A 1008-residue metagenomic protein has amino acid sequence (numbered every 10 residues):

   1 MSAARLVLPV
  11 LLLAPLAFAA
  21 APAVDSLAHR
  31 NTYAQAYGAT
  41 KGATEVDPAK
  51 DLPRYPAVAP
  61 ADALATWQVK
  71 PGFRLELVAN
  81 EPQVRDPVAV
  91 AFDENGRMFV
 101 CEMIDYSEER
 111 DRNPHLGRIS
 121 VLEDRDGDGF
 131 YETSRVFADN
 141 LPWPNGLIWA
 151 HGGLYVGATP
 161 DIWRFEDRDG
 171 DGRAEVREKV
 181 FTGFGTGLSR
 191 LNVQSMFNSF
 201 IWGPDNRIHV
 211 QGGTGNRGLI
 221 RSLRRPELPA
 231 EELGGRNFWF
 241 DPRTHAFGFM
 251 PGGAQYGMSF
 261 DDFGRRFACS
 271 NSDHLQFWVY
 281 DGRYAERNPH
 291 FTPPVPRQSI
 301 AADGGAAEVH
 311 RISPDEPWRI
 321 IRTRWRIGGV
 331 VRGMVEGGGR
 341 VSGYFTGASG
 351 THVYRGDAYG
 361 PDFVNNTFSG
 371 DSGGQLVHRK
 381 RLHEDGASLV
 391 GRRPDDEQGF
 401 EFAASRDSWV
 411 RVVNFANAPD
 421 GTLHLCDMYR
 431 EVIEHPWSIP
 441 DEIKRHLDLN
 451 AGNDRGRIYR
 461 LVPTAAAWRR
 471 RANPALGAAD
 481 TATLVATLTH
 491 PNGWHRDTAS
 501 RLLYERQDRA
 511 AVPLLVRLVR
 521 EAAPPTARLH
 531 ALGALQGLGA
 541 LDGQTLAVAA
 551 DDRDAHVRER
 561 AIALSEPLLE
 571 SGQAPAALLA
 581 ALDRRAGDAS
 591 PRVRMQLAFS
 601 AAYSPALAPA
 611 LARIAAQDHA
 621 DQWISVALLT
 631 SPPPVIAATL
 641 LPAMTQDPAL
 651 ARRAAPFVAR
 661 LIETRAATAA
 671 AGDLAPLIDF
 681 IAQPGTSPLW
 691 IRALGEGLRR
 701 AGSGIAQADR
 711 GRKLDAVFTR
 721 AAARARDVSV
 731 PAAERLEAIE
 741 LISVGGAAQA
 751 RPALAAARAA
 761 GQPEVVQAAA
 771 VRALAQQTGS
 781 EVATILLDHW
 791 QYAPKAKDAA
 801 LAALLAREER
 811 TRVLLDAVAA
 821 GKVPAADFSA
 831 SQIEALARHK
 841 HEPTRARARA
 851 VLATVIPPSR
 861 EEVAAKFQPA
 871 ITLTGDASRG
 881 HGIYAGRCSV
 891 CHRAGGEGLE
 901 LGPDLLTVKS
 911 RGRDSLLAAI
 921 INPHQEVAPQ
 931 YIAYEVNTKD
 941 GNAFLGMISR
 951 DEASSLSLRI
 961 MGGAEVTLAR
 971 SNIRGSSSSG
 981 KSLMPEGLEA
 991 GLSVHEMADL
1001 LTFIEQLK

Functional and structural regions predicted by a protein language model:
M1-L6: Positively charged n-region of N-terminal signal peptides that target proteins for export
V7-A17: Bacterial N-terminal signal peptides
A21-T483, W494, Y504, L578 (+4 more regions): Beta-propeller domains with acidic blade repeats across secreted/periplasmic ectodomains and cytosolic WD/CNH propellers
V78, M98, G153-L154, T159-P160 (+9 more regions): C-terminal capping alpha-helices of c-type cytochrome domains
S349-G350, T422, R457, L514 (+8 more regions): C-type cytochrome heme c attachment motif
C426, D448-D454, L461-I883, V908 (+1 more regions): Long, ordered, helix-rich scaffold segments
H435, R849, P857, T874-S889 (+4 more regions): Sequence context surrounding c-type heme c attachment/ligation sites in exported
A472-T487, D876, Q925-F944, S949: Surface beta-strand/loop "capping" patches
